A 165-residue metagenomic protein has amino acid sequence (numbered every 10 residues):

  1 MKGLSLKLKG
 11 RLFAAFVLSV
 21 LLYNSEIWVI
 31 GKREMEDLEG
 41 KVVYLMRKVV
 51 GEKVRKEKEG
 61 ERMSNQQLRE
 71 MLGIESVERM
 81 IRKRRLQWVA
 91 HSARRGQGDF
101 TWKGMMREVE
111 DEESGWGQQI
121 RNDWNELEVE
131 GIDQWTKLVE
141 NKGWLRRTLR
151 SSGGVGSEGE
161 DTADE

Functional and structural regions predicted by a protein language model:
M1-E165: Short linear motifs embedded in intrinsically disordered, charge-biased segments
